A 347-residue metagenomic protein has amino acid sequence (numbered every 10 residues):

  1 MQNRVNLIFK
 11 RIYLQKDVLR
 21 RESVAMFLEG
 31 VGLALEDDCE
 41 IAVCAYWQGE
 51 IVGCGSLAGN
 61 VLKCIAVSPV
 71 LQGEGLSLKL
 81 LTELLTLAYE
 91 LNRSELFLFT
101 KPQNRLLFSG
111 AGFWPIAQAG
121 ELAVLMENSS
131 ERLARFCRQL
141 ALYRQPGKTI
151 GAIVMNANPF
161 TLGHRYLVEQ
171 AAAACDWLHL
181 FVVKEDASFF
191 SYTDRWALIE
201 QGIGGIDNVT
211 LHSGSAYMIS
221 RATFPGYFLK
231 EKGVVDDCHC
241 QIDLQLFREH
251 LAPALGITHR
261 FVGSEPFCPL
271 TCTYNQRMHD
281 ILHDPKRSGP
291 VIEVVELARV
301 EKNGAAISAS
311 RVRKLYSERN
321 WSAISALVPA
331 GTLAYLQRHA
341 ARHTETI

Functional and structural regions predicted by a protein language model:
M1-D37: Short amphipathic alpha-helix that is part of the acyltransferase structural core
C39-G53: Conserved beta-hairpin
L62-G73: A short, internal acetyl-CoA/4′-phosphopantetheine-binding micro-motif in the GNAT/acyltransferase core
L71, G75-E83, G163: Conserved acetyl-CoA pyrophosphate-binding loop and the N-cap/start of the following alpha-helix in GNAT-like
L85-E90, A111: Extended, charged alpha/beta regions that create polyanion-binding interfaces
A88-K101: Conserved GNAT acetyl-CoA-binding A-motif
T100-I347: Nucleotidyltransferase catalytic core that binds NTPs
